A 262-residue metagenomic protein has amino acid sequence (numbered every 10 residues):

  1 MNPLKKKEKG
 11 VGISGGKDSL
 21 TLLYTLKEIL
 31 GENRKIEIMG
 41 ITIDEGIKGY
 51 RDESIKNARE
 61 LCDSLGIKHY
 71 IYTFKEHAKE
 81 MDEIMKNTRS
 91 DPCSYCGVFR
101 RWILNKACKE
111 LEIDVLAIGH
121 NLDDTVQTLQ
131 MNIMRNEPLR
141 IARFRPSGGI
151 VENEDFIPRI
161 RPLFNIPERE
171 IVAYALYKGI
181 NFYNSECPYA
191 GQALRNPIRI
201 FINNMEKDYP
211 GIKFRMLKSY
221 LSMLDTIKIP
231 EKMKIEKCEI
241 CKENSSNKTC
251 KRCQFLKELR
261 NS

Functional and structural regions predicted by a protein language model:
M1-P146, N165-K178, C250: ATP-dependent adenylation/nucleotidyltransferase module used to activate substrates
H69, N244-S246, K257: Cys/His-rich microdomains that often coordinate metals
D123-K207, S262: Catalytic subdomain that performs nucleotidyl-dependent activation
P188-Q192, L217-S222, M233-K237: Small/polar glycine-rich anion-binding or flexible loop at a beta-alpha turn
F201-Y220: An accessory alpha-helical subdomain
L224-K234, I240-S245: Short, flexible, mixed-charge glycine/proline-rich loop motifs that serve as phosphate/nucleic-acid-contacting
K237-C241, C250-C253: Short cysteine-rich clusters marking metal-coordination/redox-active sites
R252-S262: Short Cys/His-rich micro-motifs in 6-15 aa windows
